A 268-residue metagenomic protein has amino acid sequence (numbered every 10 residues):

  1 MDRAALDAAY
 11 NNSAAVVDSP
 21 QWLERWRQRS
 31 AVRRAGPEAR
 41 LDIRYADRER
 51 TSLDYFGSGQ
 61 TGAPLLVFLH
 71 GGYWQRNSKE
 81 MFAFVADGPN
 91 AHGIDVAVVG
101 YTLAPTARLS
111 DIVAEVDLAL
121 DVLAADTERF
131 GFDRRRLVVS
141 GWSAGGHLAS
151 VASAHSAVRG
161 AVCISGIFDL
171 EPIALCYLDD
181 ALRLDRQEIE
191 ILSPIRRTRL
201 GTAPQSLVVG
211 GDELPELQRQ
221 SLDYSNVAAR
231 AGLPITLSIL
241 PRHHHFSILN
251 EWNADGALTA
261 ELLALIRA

Functional and structural regions predicted by a protein language model:
A9-Q60: N-terminal cap/lid segment of alpha/beta-hydrolase-fold proteins
A63-G72: Short beta-strand element of the alpha/beta-hydrolase
L69, I164, L240-H243: Alpha/beta-hydrolase
Y73, Y101-P105, F168, H244: Alpha/beta-hydrolase active-site loop signature
N77-A86, A97-R136: Catalytic nucleophile-loop/oxyanion-hole region of alpha/beta-hydrolase and closely related hydrolase-like folds
L118-A181, I189: Primarily recognizes the serine-hydrolase "nucleophile elbow" in alpha/beta-hydrolase and SGNH/GDSL folds
G160-C163, I173, R186-D223: The feature captures the conserved acid-bearing segment of alpha/beta-hydrolase catalytic domains
L222, A229-A268: C-terminal catalytic histidine-bearing segment of alpha/beta-hydrolase fold enzymes
